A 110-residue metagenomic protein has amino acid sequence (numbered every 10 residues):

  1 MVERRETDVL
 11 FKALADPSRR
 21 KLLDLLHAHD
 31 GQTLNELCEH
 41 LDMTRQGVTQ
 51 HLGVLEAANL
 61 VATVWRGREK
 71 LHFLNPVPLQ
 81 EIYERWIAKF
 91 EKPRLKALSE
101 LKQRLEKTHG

Functional and structural regions predicted by a protein language model:
M1-E6, H27-A28, Q80-G110: Amphipathic alpha-helical dimerization/coiled-coil segments that flank or bridge DNA-binding/regulatory modules
V2-Q46, A57, E69-E81, R85: N-terminal helix-turn-helix DNA-binding core of bacterial DNA-binding proteins
L52-G53: Short, hydrophobic-biased segments on the C-terminal half of alpha helices that form "recognition helices"
